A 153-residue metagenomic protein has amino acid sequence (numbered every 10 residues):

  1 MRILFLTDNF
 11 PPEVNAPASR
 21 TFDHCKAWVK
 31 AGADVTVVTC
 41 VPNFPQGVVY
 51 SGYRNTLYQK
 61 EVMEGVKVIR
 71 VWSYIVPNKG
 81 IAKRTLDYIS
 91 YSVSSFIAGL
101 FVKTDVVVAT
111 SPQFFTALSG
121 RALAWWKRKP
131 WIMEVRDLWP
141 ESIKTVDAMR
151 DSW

Functional and structural regions predicted by a protein language model:
M1-E64: N-terminal subdomain of nucleotide-sugar transferases
D8, S73-K83, F101-V102, W125-W153: Acceptor-binding helix/loop patch of EC 2.4 sugar-transfer enzymes, predominantly nucleotide-sugar-dependent
P12, F44-Q46, P77, T116 (+1 more regions): Flexible, glycine-rich phosphate/dinucleotide-binding loops and adjacent beta-alpha linkers at cofactor/substrate
F22, F96, A117-R121: Short, hydrophobic alpha-helix immediately C-terminal to the catalytic nucleophile
K26, K30, I97-F101, A122-W125: Short, well-ordered alpha-helices that flank and scaffold nucleotide-derived cofactor binding pockets
V37-G99: A conserved catalytic-core segment of Leloir-type glycosyltransferases
T56-V62, L118-W131: Short amphipathic alpha-helices and their capping/turn segments at secondary-structure boundaries
K67-R70, G80, S95-T116, K129-R136: Short N-terminal targeting/anchoring amphipathic segment
